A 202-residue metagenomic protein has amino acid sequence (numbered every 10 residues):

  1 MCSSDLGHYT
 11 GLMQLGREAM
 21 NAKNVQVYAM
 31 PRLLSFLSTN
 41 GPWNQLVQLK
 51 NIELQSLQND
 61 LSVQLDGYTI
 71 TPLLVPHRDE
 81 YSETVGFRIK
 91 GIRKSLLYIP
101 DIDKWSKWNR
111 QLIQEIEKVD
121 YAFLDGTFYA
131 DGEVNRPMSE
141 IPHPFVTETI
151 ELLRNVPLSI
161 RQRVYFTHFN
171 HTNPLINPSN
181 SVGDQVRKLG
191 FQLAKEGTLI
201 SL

Functional and structural regions predicted by a protein language model:
M1-S3: Short, small-residue-biased leader/transition segments that mark boundaries at the very start of proteins
G11-M20, P174-V182: Metal-dependent catalytic neighborhoods of phosphoester/phosphodiester hydrolases
N24, L49-N51, V119, K188: Short, well-ordered alpha-helix to beta-strand connector turns
V25-V27, V164: Hydrophobic/aromatic residues located in beta-strands of well-ordered beta-sheets within soluble catalytic
R32-P42: A short, active-site helix/loop in glycosyltransferases that binds the activated sugar's phosphate group
N51-L54, I70-T71, K188-Q192: Active-site regions of enzymes building and remodeling cell-envelope glycoconjugates
L54-E115, T198-L202: Core dinuclear metal-dependent hydrolase active-site scaffold
R93-S95, D103-T198: Cap/insert and terminal regions of metallo-dependent hydrolase folds
